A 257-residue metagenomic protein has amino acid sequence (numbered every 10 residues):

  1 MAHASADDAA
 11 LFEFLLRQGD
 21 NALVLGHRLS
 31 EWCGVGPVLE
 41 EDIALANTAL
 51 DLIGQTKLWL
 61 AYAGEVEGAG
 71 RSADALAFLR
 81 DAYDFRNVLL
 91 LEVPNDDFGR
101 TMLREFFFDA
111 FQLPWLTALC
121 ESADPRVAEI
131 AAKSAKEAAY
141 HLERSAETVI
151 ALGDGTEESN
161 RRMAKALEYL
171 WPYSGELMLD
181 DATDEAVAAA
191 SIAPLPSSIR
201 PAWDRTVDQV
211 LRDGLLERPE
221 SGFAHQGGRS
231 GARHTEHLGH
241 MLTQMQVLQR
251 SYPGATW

Functional and structural regions predicted by a protein language model:
M1-E13, L79-E105, S122, L152-T156 (+1 more regions): Acidic/His metal-coordination segments adjacent to aromatic residues that form catalytic metal sites in metalloenzymes
A9-R17, G36-Q55, T101, R126-A138: Alpha-helical scaffold segments that form or flank carboxylate-/histidine-based iron centers
N21-L29, Q55, W59, F108-W115 (+2 more regions): Amphipathic, well-ordered alpha-helical segments in soluble domains
L25-N47, Q112-V127: Helix-loop segments that flank and shape redox-cofactor active sites
R28, L89, T117-L119, R126 (+6 more regions): Domain-scale activation on soluble regions of proteins
A49-L79, A146-V149: Conserved alpha-helical segments that form or flank metal/cofactor-binding pockets of metalloenzymes
L89-R144: Internal, conserved structured core segments that host functional sites
R161-W257: Extended, helix-rich structural scaffolds rather than catalytic motifs
